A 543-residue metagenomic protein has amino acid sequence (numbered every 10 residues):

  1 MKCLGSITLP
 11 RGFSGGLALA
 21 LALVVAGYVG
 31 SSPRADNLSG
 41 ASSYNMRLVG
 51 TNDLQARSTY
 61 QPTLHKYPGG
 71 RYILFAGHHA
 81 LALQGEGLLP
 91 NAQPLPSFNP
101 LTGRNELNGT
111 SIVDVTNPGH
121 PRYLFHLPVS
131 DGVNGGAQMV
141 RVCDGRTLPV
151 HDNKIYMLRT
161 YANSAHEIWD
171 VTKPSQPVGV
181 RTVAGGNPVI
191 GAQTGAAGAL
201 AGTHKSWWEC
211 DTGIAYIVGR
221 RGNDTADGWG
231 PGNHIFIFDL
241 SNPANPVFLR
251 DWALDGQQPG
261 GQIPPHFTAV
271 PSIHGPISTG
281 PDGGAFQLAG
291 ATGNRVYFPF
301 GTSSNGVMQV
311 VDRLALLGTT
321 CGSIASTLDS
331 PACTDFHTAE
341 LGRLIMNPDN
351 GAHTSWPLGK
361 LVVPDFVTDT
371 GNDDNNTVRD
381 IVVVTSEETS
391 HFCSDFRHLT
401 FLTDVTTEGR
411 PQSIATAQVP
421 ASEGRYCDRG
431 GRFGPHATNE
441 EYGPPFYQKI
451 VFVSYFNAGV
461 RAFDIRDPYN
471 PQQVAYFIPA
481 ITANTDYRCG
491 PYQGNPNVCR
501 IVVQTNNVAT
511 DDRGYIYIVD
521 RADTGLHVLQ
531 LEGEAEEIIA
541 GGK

Functional and structural regions predicted by a protein language model:
M1-R11: N-terminal secretory signal peptides that target proteins for export/translocation
S6, S14, S31-S32: Serine residues within intrinsically disordered or low-complexity segments
I7-L9, L17, P149: Extended hydrophobic/Leu-rich segments
T8, L19-A22, N506, Y517: A residue-level detector for conformationally permissive "hinge/kink" positions
S14-Y28: Bacterial N-terminal signal peptides
P33-K543: Feature marking well-ordered beta-strand scaffolds used for ligand recognition
